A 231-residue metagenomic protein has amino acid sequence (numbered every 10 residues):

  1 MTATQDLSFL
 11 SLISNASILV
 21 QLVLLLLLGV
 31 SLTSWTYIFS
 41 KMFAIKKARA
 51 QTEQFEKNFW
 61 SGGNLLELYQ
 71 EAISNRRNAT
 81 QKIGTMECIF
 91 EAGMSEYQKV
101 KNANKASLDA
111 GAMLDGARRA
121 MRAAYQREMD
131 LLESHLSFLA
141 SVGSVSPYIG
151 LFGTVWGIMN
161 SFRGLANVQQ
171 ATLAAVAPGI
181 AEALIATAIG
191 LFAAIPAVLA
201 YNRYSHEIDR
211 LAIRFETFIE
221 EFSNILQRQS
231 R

Functional and structural regions predicted by a protein language model:
M1-K57: Hydrophobic membrane-targeting segments
S14, I18, L24, S134-S137 (+3 more regions): Internal alpha-helical transmembrane segments of multi-pass membrane proteins, especially GPCRs
L28-A48, L151, I158, A193-I208: Alpha-helical transmembrane segments
A50-I149, N160-T172, L199-R231: Predominantly long cytosolic amphipathic alpha-helical stalk/bundle segments
V145, F152-V155, M159, A181 (+1 more regions): Gly/Ser/Thr-rich beta-alpha loop segments that engage phosphate groups in nucleotides
Q169-A183: Hydrophobic alpha-helical transmembrane segments and adjacent short intramembrane/lumenal linkers of inner/organellar
A183-A197: Hydrophobic alpha-helical transmembrane segments of polytopic membrane proteins
